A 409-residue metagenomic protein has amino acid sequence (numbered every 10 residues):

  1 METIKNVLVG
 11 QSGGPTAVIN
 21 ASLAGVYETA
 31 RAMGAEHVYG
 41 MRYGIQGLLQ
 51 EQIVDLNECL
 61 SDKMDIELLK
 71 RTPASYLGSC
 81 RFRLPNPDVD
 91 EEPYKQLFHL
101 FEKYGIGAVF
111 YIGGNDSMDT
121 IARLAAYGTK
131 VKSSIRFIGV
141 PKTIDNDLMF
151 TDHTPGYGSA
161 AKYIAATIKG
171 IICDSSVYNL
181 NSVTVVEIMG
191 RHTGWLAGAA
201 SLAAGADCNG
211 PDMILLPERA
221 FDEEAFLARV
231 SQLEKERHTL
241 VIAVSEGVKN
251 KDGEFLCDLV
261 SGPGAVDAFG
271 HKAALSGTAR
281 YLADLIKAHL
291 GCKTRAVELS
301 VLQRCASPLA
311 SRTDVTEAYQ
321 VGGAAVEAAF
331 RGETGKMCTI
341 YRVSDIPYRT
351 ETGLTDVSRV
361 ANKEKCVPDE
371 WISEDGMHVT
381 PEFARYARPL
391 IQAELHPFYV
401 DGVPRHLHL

Functional and structural regions predicted by a protein language model:
M1, E51-G107, D116, P155 (+1 more regions): Glycine-rich oxoanion-binding loops at beta->alpha junctions
E2-I53: N-terminal phosphate-binding or glycine-rich loops at protein starts, especially the Walker A/P-loop of NTPases
T3-V9, L69-R83, K142-D152, N179-S182 (+1 more regions): Gly-rich Lys/Arg/Thr-decorated short loops/hinges at beta-loop-alpha junctions or inter-strand turns that position
N6-T16, S75-R81, G107-G113, G139 (+2 more regions): Short glycine-rich or small-residue beta-strand-to-loop segments that form or flank ligand, phosphate, metal/Fe-S
S12-G14, M41-G47, R81-F82, G114-N115 (+5 more regions): Short, ordered loop/turn segments at secondary-structure junctions
T16-V26, L48-L49, E92-K95, N115-R123 (+5 more regions): Short glycine/serine/threonine-rich phosphate/pyrophosphate-binding segments that cradle anionic phosphate groups
V38, L100, Y111-G113, D119-S134 (+1 more regions): Accessory alpha-helical/coil subdomains and C-terminal extensions that flank or cap enzyme catalytic cores
F255-L409: C-terminal non-catalytic interaction/assembly regions of soluble proteins
